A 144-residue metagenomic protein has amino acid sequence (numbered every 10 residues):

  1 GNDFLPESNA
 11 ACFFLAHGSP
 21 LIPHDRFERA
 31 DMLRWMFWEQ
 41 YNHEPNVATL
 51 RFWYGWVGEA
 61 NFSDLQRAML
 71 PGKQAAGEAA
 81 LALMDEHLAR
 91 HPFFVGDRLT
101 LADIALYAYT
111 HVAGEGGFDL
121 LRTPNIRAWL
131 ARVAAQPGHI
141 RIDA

Functional and structural regions predicted by a protein language model:
G1-P71, A75, D85, P92: GST-like domain detector, emphasizing the conserved glutathione-binding G-site in the N-terminal thioredoxin-like
A10, N125, G138: Residue-level recognition of oxygen-bearing side chains
A16, Y109-T110, D143: Active-site-flanking alpha-helical
W35-E39, A128-R141: Short, mixed-charge aromatic SLiMs
V47-R51, F94-R122, R127-V133: GST superfamily/GST-like fold recognition
K73-A80, W129: Alpha-helical packing segments of well-folded alpha/beta enzyme cores
E86-R98, P137-I142: Surface-exposed helix-capping loop/turn segments at secondary-structure junctions
